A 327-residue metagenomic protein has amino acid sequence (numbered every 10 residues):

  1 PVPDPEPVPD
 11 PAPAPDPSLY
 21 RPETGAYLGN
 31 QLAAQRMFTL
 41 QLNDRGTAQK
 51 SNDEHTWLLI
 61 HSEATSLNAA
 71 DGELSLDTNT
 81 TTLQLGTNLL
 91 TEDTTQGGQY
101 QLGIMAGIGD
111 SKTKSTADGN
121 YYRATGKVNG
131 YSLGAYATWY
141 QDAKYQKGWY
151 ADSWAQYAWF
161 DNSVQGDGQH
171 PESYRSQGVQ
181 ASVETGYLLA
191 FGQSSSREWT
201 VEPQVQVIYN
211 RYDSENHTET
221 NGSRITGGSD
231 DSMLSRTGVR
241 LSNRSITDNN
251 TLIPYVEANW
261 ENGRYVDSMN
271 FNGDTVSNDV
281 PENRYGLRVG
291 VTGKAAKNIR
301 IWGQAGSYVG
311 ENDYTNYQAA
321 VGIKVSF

Functional and structural regions predicted by a protein language model:
D4-N52: Outer-membrane beta-barrel biogenesis signature
P13-E23, K50-F327: Membrane translocator/pore-forming domains, dominated by Gram-negative outer-membrane beta-barrels
